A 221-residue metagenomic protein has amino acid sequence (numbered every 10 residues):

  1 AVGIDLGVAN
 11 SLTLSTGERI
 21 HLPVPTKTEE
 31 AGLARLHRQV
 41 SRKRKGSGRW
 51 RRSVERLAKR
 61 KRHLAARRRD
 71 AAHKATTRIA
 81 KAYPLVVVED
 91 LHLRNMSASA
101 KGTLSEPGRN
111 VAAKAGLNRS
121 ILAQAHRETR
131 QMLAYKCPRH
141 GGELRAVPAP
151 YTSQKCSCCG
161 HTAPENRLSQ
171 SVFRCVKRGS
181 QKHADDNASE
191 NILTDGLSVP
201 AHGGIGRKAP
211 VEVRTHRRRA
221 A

Functional and structural regions predicted by a protein language model:
A1-A221: Positively charged, helix-rich recognition surfaces that bind polyanionic ligands
